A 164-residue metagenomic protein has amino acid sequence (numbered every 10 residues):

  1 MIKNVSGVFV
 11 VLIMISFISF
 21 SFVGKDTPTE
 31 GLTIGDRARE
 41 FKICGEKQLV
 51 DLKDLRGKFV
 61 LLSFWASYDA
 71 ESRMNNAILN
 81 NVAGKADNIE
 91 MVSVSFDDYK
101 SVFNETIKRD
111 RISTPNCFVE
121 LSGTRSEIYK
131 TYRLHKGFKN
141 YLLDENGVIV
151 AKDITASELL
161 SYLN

Functional and structural regions predicted by a protein language model:
M1-T29: Bacterial Sec-dependent N-terminal signal peptides
V23-L52, Y162: N-terminal "domain-start" segment that seeds a small globular fold
R56, S63-N80: Conserved redox-active cysteine motifs that mediate thiol-disulfide chemistry, especially di-cysteine Cys-X(1-2)-Cys
L61-L62, M91, N140: Hydrophobic beta-strand anchors of alpha/beta hydrolase catalytic cores
R73-D110, T124-Y129: Structural microenvironment flanking redox-active thiols in thiol-disulfide oxidoreductases
K108-E145: Short, internal strand/loop/helix patches that form the active-site neighborhood or redox-interaction surface
K136-N164: Thiol-/selenol-based redox modules, centered on thioredoxin-like and closely related oxidoreductase domains
